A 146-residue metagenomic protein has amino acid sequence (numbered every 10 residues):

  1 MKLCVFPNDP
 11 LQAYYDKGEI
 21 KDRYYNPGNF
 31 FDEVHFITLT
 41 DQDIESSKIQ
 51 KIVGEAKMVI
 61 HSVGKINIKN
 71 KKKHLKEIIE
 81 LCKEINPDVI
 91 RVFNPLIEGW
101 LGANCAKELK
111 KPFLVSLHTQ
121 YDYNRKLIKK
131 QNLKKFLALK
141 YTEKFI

Functional and structural regions predicted by a protein language model:
M1-E45: N-terminal subdomain of nucleotide-sugar transferases
D9-A13, I66-K69, L109-L133: A short, histidine- and acid-enriched strand-loop-helix "catalytic/donor-clamping" loop that lines the nucleotide-sugar
Y15-G18, S46-Q50, R125-K129: Short aromatic-enriched loop/helix-cap "lid" or pocket-rim segments at secondary-structure transitions that line
R23-F30, I79, N104-E108, Y121 (+1 more regions): Membrane-proximal helix-turn-helix segments that form the acceptor-binding/catalytic region of lipid-linked
I52-L81, V92, K129-K135: A short, charged, and often flexible helix/loop element on the N-terminal side of the glycosyltransferase catalytic
L81-P87: Glycine-rich phosphate-binding loop signature in dinucleotide/nucleotide-binding domains
P87-Y123: An aromatic- and histidine-rich active-site surface loop
